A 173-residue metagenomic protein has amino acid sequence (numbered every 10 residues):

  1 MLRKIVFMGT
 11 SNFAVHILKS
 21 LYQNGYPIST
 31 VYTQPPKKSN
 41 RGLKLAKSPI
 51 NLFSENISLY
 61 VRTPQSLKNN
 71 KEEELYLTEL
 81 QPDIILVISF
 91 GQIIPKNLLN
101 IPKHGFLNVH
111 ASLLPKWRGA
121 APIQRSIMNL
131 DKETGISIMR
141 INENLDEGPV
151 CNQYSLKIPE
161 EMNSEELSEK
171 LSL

Functional and structural regions predicted by a protein language model:
M1-L173: One-carbon transfer enzymes
